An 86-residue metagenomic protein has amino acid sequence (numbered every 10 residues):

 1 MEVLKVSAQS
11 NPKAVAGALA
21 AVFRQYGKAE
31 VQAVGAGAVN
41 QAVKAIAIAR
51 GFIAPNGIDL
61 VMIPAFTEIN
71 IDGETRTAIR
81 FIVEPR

Functional and structural regions predicted by a protein language model:
M1-A29: An N-terminal amphipathic alpha-helical segment
S10-P12, G37, E68: Residues that cap or initiate secondary-structure elements
G17-A21, K44-I46, G57, T75-T77: Surface-exposed beta-strand edges and their flanking turn/coil or helix-capping segments
F23-Y26, A49-I53, R80-V83: Short, low-complexity, polar/charged sequence segments that are solvent-exposed and flexible
R24-Q41: Charged, well-structured alpha/beta interaction segments
A36-L60: Short, hydrophobic/π-rich interface segment
A54-R86: C-terminal edge-of-domain segments
